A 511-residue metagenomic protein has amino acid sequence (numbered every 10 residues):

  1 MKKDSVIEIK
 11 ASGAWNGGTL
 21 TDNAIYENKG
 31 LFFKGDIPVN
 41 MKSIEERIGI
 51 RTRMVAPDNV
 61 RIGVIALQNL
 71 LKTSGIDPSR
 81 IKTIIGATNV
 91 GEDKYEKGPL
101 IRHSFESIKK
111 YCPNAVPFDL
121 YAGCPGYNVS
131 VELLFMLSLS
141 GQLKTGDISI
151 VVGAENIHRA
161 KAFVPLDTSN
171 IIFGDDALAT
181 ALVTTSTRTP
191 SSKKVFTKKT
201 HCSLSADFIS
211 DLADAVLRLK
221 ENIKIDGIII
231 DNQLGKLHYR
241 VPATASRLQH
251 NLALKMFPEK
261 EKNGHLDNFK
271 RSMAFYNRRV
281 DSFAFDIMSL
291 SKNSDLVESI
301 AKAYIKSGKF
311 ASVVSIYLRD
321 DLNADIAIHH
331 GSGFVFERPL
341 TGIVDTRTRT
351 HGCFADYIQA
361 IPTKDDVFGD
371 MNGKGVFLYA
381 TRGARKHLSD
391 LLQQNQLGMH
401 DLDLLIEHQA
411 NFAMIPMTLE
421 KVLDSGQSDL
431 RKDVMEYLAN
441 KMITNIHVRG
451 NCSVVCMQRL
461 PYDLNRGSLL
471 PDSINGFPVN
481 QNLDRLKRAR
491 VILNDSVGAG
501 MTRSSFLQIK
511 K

Functional and structural regions predicted by a protein language model:
M1-P57, L166-S210, E221, A324-D390 (+2 more regions): Condensing-enzyme catalytic core mediating Claisen C-C bond formation in acyl metabolism
E8-K10, K82-I85, I148-I150, D226-I229 (+3 more regions): Conserved beta-strand elements of the Class I
V60, V64-L67, V90-L100, Y111-C112 (+7 more regions): Claisen-condensing/thiolase-fold acyl-transfer catalytic domains that form or cleave C-C bonds in fatty acid
A66-K82, L212-D226, L252-M256, F377 (+1 more regions): Phosphate/pyrophosphate-binding loops at sites that engage ATP/ADP/AMP, CoA/4′-phosphopantetheine, polyphosphate
P78-E92, V116, I225-G235: Membrane helical hairpin/interfacial module
A87, Y121, S149-E155, L182 (+3 more regions): Short beta-strand segments
L139-A177, S299-K302, S307-G331: Flexible, glycine-rich active-site loops centered on histidine and acidic residues that chelate a metal or position
